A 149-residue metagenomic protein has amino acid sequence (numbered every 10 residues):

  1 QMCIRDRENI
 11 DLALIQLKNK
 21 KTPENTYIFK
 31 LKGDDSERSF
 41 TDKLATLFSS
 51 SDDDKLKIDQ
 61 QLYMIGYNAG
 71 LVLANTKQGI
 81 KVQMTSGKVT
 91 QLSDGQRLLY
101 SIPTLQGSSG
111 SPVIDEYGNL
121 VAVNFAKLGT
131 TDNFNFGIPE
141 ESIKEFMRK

Functional and structural regions predicted by a protein language model:
Q1, R5-I58, I65, G70-L73 (+1 more regions): Conserved active-site neighborhood of the chymotrypsin/trypsin-like protease fold
Q1, T22-T41, N68-L71, I80 (+1 more regions): C-terminal cap/linker of serine protease catalytic domains
D42-L98, T104-S108, N124-F136: Flexible, gly/ser-rich surface segments that form the specificity/activation loops bordering the active-site cleft
L99-Y100, R148: Small beta-barrel nucleic-acid-binding modules, principally OB-folds
G110-P112: A short, hydrophobic, proline-anchored segment that marks a local hinge/packing element in signaling and regulatory
D115: Short, acidic, Ser/Thr-enriched surface-loop or helix-capping motifs
G118: Short conserved active-site loop signatures built around small residues
